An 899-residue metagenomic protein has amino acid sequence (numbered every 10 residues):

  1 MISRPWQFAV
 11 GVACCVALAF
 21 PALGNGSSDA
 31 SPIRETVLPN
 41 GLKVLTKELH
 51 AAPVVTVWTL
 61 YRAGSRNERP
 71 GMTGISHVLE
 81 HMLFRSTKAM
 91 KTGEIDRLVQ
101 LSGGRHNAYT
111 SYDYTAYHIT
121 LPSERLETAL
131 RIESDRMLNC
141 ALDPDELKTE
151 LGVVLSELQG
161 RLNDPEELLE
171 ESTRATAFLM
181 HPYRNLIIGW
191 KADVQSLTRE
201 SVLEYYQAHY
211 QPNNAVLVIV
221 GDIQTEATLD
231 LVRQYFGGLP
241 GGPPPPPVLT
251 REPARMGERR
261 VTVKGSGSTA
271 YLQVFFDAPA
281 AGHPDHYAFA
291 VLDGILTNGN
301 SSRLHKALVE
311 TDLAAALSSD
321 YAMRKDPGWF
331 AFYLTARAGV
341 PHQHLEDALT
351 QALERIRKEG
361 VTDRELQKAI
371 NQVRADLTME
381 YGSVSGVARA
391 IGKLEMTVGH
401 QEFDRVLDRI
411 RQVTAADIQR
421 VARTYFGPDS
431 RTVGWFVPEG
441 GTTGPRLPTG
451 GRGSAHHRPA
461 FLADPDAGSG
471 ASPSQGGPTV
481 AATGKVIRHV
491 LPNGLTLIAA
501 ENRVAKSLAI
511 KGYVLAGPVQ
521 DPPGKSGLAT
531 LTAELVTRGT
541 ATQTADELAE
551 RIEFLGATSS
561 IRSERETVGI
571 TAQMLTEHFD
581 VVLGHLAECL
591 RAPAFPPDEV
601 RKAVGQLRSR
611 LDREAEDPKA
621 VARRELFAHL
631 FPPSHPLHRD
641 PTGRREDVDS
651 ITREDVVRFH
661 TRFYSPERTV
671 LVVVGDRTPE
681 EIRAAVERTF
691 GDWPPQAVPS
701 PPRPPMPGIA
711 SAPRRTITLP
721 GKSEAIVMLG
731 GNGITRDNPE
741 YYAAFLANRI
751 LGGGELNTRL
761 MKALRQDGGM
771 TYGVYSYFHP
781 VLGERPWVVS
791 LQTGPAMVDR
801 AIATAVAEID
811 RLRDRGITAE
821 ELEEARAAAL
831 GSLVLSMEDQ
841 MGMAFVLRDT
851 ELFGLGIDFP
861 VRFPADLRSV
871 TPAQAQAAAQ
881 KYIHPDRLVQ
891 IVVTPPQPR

Functional and structural regions predicted by a protein language model:
M1-V12: Bacterial N-terminal signal peptides that target proteins for export
V12-L45, Q224-K264, K306, D404-Y513 (+3 more regions): Proteolytic maturation boundary segments
S27-E35, E157, A175-A215, P243 (+11 more regions): Histidine-acidic residue clusters that define the catalytic metal-binding segment of zinc metallopeptidase domains
D29, V37-P39, H50-P53, T110 (+10 more regions): Extracellular/periplasmic catalytic domains that process cell-envelope and extracellular macromolecules
K47, A51-V78, T92-R136, E166-A192 (+15 more regions): M16 family metallopeptidases and their MPP-like homologs
L151, E171, E200-Y235, D429-R431 (+3 more regions): Non-catalytic, conformational "gating/processing" segments within enzyme and secreted inhibitor domains
L155-R161, R251-G265, N371-E380, M574 (+3 more regions): Short, conserved secondary-structure transition motifs
